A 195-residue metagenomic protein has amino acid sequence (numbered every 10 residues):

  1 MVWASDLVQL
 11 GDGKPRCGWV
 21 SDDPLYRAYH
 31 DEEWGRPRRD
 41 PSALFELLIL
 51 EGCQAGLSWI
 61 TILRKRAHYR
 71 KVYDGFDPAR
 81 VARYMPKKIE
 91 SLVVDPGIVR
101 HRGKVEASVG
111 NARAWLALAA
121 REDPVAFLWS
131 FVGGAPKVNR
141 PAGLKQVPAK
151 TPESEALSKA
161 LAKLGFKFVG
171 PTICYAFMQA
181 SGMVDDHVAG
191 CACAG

Functional and structural regions predicted by a protein language model:
M1-G195: HhH-family (HhH-GPD) DNA N-glycosylase catalytic core used in base-excision repair
